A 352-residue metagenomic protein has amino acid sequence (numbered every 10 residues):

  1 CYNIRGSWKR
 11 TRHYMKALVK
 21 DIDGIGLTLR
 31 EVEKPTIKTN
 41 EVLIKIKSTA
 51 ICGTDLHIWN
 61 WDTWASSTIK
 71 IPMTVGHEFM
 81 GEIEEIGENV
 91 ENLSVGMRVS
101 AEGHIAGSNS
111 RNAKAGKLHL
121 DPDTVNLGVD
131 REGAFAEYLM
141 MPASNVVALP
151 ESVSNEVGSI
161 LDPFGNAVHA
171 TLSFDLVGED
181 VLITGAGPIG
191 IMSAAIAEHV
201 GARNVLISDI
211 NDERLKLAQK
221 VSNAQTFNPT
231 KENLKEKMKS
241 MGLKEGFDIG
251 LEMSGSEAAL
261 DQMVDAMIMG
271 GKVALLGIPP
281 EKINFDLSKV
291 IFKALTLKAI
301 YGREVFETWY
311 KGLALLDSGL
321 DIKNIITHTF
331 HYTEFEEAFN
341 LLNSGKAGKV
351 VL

Functional and structural regions predicted by a protein language model:
H13, D261-D265, F306-L352: C-terminal hydrophobic helical "lid"/dimerization subdomain of Rossmann-like NAD(P)H-dependent oxidoreductases
P35-T49, W64-R111, P150-S152: Glycine-rich beta-strand-centered segment in the early N-terminal region that forms part of a ligand/cofactor-binding
G107-T184: NAD(P)H dinucleotide-binding glycine-rich loop of Rossmann-like/cofactor-binding domains, especially the beta1-alpha1
V153-K231: Mid-domain Rossmann-like dinucleotide-binding core that forms the NAD(H)/NADP(H) cofactor-binding site
N233-K244: Short amphipathic alpha-helix with an adjacent loop that forms part of the alpha/beta core around
S256-S318: Glycine-rich phosphate-binding loop and adjacent beta-alpha segment of Rossmann(oid) nucleotide-cofactor-binding
